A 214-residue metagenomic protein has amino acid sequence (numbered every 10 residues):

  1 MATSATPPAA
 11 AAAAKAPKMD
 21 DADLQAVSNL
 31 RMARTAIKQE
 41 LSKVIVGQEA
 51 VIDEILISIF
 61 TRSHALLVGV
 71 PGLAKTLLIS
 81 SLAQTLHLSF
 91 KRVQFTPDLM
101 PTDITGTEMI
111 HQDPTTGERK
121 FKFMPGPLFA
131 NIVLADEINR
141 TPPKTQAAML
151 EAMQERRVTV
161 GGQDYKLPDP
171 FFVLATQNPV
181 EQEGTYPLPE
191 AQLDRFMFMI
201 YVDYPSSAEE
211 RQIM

Functional and structural regions predicted by a protein language model:
T3-L41: Conserved ASCE P-loop NTPase core motifs with emphasis on AAA+ ATPases
A26-L73: Pre-Walker A (pre-P-loop) alpha-helix and adjacent loop at the N terminus of AAA/AAA+ ATPase modules, a conserved
E54-I57, H111-L134: Conserved alpha-helical scaffold flanking the Walker A/P-loop in AAA+ ATPase domains
I59-P97: Walker A/P-loop
A65, V133, F171: Conserved beta-strand position immediately N-terminal to the Walker
V70, I104, T176: P-loop (Walker A) phosphate-binding loop of NTP-binding proteins
H111-G117, T141, T145, M153-M214: Canonical AAA+ ATPase core
D136-E137, A148: Walker B catalytic acidic pair
